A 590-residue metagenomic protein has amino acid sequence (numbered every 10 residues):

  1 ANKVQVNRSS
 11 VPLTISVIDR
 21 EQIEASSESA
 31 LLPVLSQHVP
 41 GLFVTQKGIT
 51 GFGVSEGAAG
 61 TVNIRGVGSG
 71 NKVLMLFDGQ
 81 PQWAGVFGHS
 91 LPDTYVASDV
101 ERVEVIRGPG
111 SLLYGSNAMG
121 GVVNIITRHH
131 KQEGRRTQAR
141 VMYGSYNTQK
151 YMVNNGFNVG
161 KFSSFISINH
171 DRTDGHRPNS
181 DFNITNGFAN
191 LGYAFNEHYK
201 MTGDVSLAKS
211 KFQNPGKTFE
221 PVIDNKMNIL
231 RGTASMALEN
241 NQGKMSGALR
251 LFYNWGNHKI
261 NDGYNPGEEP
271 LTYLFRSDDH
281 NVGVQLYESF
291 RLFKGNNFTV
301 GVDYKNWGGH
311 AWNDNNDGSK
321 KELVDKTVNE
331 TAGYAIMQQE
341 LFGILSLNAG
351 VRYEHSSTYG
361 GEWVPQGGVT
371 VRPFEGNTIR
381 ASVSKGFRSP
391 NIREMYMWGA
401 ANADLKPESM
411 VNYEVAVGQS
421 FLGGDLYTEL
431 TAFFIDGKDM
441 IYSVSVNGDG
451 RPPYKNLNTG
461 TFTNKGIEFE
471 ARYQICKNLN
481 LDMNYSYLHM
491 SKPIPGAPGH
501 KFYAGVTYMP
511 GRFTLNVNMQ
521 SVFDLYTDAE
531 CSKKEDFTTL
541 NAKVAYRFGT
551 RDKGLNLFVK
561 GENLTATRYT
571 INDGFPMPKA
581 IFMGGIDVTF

Functional and structural regions predicted by a protein language model:
A1-E24, L32, G70: Short, acidic, small-residue-rich periplasmic hinge/interaction motif at the N-terminus of Gram-negative outer-membrane
I23, L35-S36, V103-V105, V123-I125: Non-catalytic regulatory/gating segments with a bias toward low-complexity or hydrophobic composition
L35-Q80: Extracytoplasmic beta-strand/coil segments of soluble accessory domains associated with Gram-negative outer-membrane
Q80-R107, P452: Short acidic/polar hinge/loop motifs at secondary-structure boundaries that mediate gating or recognition
Y143-R172, R177-K211, N225-A248, Y253 (+2 more regions): Transmembrane beta-barrel wall of Gram-negative outer-membrane proteins
T218-N241, S277, K326, R372 (+4 more regions): Outer-membrane beta-barrel signature, preferentially recognizing the C-terminal barrel domain of Gram-negative
E340-L347, F434-D436, L457-L525, N556 (+1 more regions): Gram-negative outer-membrane beta-barrel transporters
D436-K438, D524-Y526, V544-F590: C-terminal beta-signal and adjacent terminal beta-strands/loops of Gram-negative outer-membrane beta-barrel proteins
